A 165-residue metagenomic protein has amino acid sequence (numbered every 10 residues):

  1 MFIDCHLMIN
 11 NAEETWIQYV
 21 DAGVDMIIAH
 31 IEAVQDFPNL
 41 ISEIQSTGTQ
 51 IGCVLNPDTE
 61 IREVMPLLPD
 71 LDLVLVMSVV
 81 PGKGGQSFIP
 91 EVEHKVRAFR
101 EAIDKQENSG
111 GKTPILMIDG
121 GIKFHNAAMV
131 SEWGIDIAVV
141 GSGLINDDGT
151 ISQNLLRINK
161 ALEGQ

Functional and structural regions predicted by a protein language model:
M1-C5, E43-G52, V92-G111, L116 (+1 more regions): Alpha-helix-loop-beta-strand connector modules within alpha/beta enzyme cores
M1-T49, C53: Glycine/small-residue-rich loop that forms an oxyanion/phosphate-binding "nest" at active or ligand-binding sites
I3-L7, I27-A29, I51-L55, V74-V76 (+2 more regions): Hydrophobic faces of well-ordered beta-strands that scaffold small-molecule active sites in alpha/beta enzyme cores
M8-A12, E32, N56-D58, V79-V80 (+2 more regions): Active-site beta-loop-alpha junctions enriched in small/polar residues
E13-D21, T59-L71, G121-A138: Catalytic cores of alpha/beta
Y19, V74, F99, D119 (+3 more regions): Conserved, mostly hydrophobic/aromatic
I27-D36, L75-S87, W133-N154: Glycine-rich phosphate-binding active-site loops on the catalytic face of alpha/beta enzymes
L55-E91: Histidine/lysine/aspartate-rich catalytic loop segments that bind and position anionic ligands
